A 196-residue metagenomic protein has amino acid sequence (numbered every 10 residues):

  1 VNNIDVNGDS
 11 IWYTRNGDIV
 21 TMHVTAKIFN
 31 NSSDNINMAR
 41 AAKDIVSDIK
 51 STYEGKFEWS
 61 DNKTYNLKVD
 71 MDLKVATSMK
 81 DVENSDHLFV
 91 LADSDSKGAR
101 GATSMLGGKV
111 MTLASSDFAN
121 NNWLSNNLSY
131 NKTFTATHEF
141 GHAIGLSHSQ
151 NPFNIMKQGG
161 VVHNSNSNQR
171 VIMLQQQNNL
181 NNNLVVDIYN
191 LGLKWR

Functional and structural regions predicted by a protein language model:
V1, L146-S149: Glycine-rich, acidic and aromatic/proline-enriched surface loops and short helix-turn segments that act as binding
V1-S33, N37-S51, E58, N62-D70 (+2 more regions): Intrinsically disordered, compositionally biased low-complexity regions
T21-V24, V90, T112, A143 (+1 more regions): Structural recognition of the beta-strand scaffold that forms the well-ordered cores of secreted hydrolase catalytic
D34-K50, E54, A99-L106, Q169-I172 (+1 more regions): Extended Gly/Ser/Thr-rich low-complexity repeat segments, especially those forming or decorating extracellular
R40, D44, D48, T135-E139 (+3 more regions): Extracytoplasmic/secreted proteins, especially bacterial periplasmic and envelope-associated proteins
S78-N126: Catalytic zinc-binding patch centered on the HExxH motif and its immediate surroundings that defines zinc-dependent
T112-N131, H148-R196: Metalloprotease/metallohydrolase-associated module, dominated by Zn2+-dependent proteases
L128-I144: Short alpha-helix carrying the canonical HExxH Zn2+-binding catalytic motif
